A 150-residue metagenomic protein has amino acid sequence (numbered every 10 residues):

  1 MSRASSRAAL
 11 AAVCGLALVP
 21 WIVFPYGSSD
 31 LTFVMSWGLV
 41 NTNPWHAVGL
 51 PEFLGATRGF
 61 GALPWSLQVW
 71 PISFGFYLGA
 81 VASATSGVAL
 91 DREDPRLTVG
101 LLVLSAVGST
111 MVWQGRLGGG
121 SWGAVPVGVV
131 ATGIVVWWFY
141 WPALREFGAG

Functional and structural regions predicted by a protein language model:
S2, S66-Q68, I72, L101 (+2 more regions): Hydrophobic alpha-helical transmembrane segments of integral membrane proteins, especially multi-pass transporters
S2-L31: N-terminal signal-anchor transmembrane alpha helix
R3, G87-L97: Membrane-helix interface "capping/anchor" motifs
V13-G15, G79-A84, L104-W113: Hydrophobic, membrane-inserted alpha-helices
G15, V19, A80-T85, A131-W141: Hydrophobic core segments of alpha-helical transmembrane domains in multi-pass integral membrane proteins
W21-L67: Long, glycine/tryptophan/cysteine-rich extracytoplasmic
E52-V88: Individual transmembrane alpha-helix segments
P95-G150: Alpha-helical transmembrane segments of multi-pass integral membrane proteins, characterized by long hydrophobic
